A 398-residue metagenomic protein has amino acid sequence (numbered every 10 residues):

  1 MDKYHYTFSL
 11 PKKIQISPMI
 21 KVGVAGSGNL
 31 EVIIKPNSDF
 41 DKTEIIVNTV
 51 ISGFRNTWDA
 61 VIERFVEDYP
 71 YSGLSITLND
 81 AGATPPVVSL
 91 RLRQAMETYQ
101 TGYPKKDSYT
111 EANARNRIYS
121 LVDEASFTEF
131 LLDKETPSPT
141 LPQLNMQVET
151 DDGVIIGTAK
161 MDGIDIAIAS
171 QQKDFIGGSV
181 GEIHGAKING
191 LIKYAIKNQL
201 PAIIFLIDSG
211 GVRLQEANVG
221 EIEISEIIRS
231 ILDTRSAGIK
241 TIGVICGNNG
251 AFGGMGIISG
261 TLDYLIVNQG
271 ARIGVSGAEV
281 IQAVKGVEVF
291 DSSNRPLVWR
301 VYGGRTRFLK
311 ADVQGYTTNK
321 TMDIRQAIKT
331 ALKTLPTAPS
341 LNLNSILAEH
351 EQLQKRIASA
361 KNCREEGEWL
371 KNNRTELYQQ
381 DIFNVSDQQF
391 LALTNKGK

Functional and structural regions predicted by a protein language model:
M1-Y103: N-terminal intrinsically disordered, cationic/polar leader segments that include organellar targeting peptides
P11-S17, K134-L144: Short Pro/Gly-enriched beta-strand edge/turn motifs at strand-loop
Q15-S17, V22-E31, E44-V47, I51 (+4 more regions): Conserved mixed alpha/beta catalytic, RNA-binding, or beta-rich assembly cores of soluble enzyme, regulatory
R55-T57, V148-G153, G178-K193: Glycine-rich anion/phosphate-binding loops
T101-T136, A283-K398: Amphipathic alpha-helical segments at domain termini/boundaries
N145-D162: N-terminal short beta-loop-beta anion/metal-coordinating cradle
M161-Q172, A186-R213: A structural preference for short, pocket-lining loop segments at secondary-structure junctions
G210-L341: Conserved catalytic cores of soluble enzyme domains, especially glycine-rich substrate-binding beta-alpha loops
